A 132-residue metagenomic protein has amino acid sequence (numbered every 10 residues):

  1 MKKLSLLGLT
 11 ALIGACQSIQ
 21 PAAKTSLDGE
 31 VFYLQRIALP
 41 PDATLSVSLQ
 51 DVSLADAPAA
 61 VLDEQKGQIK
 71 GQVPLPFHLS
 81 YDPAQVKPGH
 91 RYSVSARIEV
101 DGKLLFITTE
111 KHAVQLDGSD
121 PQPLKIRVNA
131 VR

Functional and structural regions predicted by a protein language model:
L12-A15: C-terminal motif of bacterial Sec signal peptides marking the signal peptidase cleavage site
Q17-I19: Bacterial signal peptide processing site
L27-L34: A short, amphipathic beta-strand motif
R36-D42, V86-K87: A short beta-turn/strand-edge loop motif at beta-sheet boundaries
S46-Q50, S95-R97: Beta-strand signatures of extracellular beta-sandwich domains
S53-V86: Tryptophan-paired
P74-P76, V114-R132: Extracellular beta-sheet/turn segments enriched in Thr/Pro/Gly and aliphatic residues
R97-I107: Short acidic/polar inter-strand loop motif in beta-rich domains
